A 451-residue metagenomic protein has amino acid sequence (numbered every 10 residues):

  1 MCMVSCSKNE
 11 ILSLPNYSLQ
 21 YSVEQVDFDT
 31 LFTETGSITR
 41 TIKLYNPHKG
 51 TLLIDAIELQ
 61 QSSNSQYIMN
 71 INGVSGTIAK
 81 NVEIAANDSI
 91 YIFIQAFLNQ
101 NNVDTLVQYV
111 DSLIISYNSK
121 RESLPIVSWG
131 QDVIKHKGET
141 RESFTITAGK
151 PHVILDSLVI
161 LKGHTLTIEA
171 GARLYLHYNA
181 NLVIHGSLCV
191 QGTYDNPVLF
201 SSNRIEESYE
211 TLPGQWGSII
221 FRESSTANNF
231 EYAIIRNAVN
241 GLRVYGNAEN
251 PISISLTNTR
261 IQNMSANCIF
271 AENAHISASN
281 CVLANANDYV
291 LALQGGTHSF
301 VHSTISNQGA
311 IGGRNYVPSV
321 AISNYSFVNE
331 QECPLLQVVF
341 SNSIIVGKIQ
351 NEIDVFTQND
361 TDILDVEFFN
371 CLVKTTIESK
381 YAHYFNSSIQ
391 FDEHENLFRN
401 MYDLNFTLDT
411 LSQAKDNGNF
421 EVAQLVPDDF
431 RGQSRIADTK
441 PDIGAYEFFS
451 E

Functional and structural regions predicted by a protein language model:
M3-S5: C-terminal motif of bacterial Sec signal peptides marking the signal peptidase cleavage site
N9-S13, L19-T30, T35-S37, T41 (+4 more regions): Beta-strand/loop edge motif enriched in small/polar residues
S37-I38, K49-I54: Short acidic/proline- and small/hydrophobic-mixed sequence motifs that coincide with surface turns and coil-to-beta
L44-H48: Asparagine-centered strand-capping/turn motif at beta-strand->loop junctions
A56-L59, V107-Y109: Contiguous beta-strand segments of beta-sheet-rich domains
Q60-I78: Short, solvent-exposed loop/linker segments at beta-strand-coil boundaries, enriched for Pro/Gly and Ser/Thr
